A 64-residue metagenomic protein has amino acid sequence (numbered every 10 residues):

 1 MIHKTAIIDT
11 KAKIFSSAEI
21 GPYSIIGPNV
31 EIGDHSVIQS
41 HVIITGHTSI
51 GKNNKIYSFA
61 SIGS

Functional and structural regions predicted by a protein language model:
A6, A12, S17-I20, S24 (+6 more regions): A structural motif detector for beta-strand N-caps
G63-S64: Acidic/polar low-complexity surface segments
